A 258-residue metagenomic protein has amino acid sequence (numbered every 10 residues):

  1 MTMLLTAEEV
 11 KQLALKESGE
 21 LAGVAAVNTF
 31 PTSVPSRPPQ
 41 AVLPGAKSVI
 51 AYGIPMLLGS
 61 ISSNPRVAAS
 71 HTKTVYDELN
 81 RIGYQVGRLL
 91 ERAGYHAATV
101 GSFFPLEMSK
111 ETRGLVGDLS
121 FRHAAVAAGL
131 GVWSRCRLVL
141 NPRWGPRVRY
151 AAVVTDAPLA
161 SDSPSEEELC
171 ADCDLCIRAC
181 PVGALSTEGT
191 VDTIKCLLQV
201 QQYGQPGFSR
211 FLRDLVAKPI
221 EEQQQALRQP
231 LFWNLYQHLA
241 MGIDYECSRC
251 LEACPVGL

Functional and structural regions predicted by a protein language model:
M1-R81: Non-catalytic, usually N-terminal nucleic-acid engagement modules in DNA/RNA processing proteins
S33, T74-L258: Catalytic cores of enzyme domains
